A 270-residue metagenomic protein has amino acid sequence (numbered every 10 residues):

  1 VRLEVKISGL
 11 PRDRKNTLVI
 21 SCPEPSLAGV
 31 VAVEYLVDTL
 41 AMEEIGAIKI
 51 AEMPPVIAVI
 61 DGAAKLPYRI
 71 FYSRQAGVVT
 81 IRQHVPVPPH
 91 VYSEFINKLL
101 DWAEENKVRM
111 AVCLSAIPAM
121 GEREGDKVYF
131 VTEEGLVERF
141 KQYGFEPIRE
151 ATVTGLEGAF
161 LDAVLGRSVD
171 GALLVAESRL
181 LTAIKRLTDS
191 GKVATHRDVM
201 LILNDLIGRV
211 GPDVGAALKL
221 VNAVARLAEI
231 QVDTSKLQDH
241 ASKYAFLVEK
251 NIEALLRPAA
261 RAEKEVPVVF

Functional and structural regions predicted by a protein language model:
V1-V79, V85-E94, K98, E104-N106 (+1 more regions): Accessory terminal and edge-of-domain segments that mediate assembly/interaction and cofactor placement around
A116-I117: Short, ordered loop/turn segments at secondary-structure junctions
